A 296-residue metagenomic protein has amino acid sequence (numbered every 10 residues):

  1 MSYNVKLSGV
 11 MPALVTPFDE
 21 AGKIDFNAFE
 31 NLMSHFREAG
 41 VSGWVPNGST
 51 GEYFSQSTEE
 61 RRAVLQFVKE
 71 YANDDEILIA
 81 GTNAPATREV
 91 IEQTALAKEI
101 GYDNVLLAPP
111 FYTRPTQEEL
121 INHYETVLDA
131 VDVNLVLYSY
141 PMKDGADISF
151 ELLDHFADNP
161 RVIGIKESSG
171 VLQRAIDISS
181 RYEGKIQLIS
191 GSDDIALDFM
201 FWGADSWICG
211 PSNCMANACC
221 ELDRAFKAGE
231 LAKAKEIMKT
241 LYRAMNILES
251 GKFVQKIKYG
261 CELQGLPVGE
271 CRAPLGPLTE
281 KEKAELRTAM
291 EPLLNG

Functional and structural regions predicted by a protein language model:
Y3-P12, T16-D147: Active-site beta->alpha loop and helix N-cap motifs at the rims of alpha/beta catalytic domains
K6-T16, A39-V41, A204, P211-G296: C-terminal alpha-helical cap/extension of soluble enzyme domains
F26, E30-M33, F150, K283-M290: Short, amphipathic alpha-helical "lid/cap" segments that border enzyme active or binding sites
F29, R61, L65, V90 (+5 more regions): A general structural signal for well-ordered alpha-helical segments in protein cores
A39, A63, F67-Y71, L96 (+9 more regions): Alpha-helical structural signal in soluble globular domains
S139, R161, R272-A273: Glycine-rich phosphate-binding "P-loop"
K143-E249: Catalytic alpha/beta core domains of metabolic enzymes, predominantly
